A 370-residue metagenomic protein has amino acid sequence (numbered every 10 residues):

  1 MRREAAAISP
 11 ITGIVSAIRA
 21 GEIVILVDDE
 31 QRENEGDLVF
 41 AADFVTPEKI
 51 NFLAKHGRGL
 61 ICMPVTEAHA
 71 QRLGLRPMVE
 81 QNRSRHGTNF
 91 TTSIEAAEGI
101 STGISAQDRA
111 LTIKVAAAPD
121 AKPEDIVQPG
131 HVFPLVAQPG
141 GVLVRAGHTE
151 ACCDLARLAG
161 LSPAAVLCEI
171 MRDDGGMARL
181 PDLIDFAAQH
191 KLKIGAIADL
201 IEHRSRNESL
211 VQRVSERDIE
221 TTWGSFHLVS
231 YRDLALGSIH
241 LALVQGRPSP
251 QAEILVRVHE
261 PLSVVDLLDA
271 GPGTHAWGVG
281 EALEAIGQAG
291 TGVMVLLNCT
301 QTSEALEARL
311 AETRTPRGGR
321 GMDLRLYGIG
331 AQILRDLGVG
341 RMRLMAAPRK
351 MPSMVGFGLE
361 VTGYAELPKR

Functional and structural regions predicted by a protein language model:
M1-R370: Catalytic domains of riboflavin
